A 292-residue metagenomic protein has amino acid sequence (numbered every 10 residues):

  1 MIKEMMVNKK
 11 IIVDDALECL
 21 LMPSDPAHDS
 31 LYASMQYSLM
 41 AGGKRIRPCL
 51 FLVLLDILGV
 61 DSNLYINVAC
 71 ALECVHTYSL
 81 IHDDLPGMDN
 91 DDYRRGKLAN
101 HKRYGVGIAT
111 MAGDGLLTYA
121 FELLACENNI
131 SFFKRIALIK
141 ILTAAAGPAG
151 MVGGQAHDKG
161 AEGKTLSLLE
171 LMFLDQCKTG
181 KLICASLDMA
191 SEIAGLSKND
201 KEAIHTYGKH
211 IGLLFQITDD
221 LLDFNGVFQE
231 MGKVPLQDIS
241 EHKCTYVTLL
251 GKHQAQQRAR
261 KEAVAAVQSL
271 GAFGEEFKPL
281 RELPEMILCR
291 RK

Functional and structural regions predicted by a protein language model:
M1-L21: N-terminal amphipathic/basic leader segments beginning at the initiator methionine
I12, L21-L270, E275-L288: Mg2+-dependent prenyl diphosphate-binding active-site environment of isoprenoid biosynthetic enzymes
